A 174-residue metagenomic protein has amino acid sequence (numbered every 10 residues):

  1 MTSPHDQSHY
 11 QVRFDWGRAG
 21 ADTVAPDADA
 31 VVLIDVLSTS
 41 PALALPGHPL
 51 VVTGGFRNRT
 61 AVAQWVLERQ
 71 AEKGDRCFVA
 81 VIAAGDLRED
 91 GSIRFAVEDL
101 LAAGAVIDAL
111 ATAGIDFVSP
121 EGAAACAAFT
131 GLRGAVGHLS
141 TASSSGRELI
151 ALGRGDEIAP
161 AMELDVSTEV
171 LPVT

Functional and structural regions predicted by a protein language model:
M1-A42: N-terminal glycine-/serine-/threonine-rich phosphate-binding loop
V24, A84, R88, V136-L139: A generic structural signal for ordered alpha-helices
A28-D29, V36-R94, L100: Acidic/Gly/His-enriched mid-domain segments of enzyme catalytic cores or analogous surface patches that mediate
L45-T53, A63-Q64, G74-D75, I93-T174: Long, charged alpha-helical interface segments
